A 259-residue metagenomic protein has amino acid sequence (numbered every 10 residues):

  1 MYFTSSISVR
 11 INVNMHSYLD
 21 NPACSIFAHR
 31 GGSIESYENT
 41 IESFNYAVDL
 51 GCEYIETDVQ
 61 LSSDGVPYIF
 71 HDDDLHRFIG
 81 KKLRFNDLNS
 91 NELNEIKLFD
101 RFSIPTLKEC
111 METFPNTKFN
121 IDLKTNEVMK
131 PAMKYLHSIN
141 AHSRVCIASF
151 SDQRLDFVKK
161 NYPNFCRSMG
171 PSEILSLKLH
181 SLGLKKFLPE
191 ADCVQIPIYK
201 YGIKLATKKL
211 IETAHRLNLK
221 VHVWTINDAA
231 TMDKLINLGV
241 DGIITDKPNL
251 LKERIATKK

Functional and structural regions predicted by a protein language model:
M1-K259: Phosphate-group recognition and catalysis centered on beta-loop-alpha active-site segments
